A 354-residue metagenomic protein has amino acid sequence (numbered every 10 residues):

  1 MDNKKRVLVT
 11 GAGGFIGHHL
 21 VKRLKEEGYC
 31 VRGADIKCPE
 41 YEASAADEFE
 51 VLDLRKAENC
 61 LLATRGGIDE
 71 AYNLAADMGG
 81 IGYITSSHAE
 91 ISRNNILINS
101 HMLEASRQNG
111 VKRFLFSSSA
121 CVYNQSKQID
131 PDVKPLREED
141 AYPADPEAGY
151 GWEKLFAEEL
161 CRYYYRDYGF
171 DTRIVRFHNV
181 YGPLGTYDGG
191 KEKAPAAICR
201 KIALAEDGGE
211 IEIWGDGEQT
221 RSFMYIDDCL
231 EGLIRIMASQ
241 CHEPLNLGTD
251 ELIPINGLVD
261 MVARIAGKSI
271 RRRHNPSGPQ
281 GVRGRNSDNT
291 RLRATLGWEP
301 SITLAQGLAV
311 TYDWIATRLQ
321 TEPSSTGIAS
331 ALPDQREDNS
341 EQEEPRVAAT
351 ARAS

Functional and structural regions predicted by a protein language model:
M1-P183, R318, A329-A331, Q335 (+2 more regions): N-terminal Rossmann-like NAD(P)+-binding domain of SDR-like oxidoreductases, especially those catalyzing
T10, S92-I96, Y150-G151, D188 (+5 more regions): Short, solvent-exposed loop/helix junctions and linker helices that flank or host conserved functional motifs
G17, N99, F177, P195 (+2 more regions): Alpha-helical structural signal
R23, L52, L204-S354: C-terminal substrate-binding subdomain of Rossmann-fold SDR/epimerase-dehydratase oxidoreductases
A43-A46, S126-D130, G185-G189, I226 (+2 more regions): Short aromatic-enriched loop/helix-cap "lid" or pocket-rim segments at secondary-structure transitions that line
F156, L160, Y164, A194-I198 (+2 more regions): Hydrophobic alpha-helix immediately C-terminal to the catalytic Tyr-X-X-X-Lys motif of short-chain
